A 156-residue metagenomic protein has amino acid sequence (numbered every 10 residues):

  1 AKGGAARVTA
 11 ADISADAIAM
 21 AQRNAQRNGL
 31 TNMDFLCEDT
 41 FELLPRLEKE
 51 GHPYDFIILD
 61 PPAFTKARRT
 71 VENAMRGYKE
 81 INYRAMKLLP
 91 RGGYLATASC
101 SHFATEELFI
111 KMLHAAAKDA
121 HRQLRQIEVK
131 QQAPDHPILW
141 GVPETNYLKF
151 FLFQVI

Functional and structural regions predicted by a protein language model:
A1-G4: Gly/Ala-rich phosphate-binding loop of Rossmann-like dinucleotide-binding domains, activating on the conserved
A6, G29-M33, R122: A short helix-to-beta-strand connector/capping loop
R7-D12: Conserved SAM-binding motif I beta-strand of class I
S14-I58: S-adenosyl-L-methionine
A17, L43-L44, A63-A67, F103-E106 (+1 more regions): Flexible loop/turn segments at secondary-structure boundaries
L30, L89-R91: Helix-to-beta-strand junctions that scaffold the AdoMet/dcAdoMet cofactor pocket in Class I SAM-dependent enzymes
Y54-R84: Mobile active-site "lid"/loop adjacent to the S-adenosyl-L-methionine
E80, R91-I156: C-terminal catalytic and target-recognition region of SAM-dependent MTase-like enzymes, primarily methyltransferases
